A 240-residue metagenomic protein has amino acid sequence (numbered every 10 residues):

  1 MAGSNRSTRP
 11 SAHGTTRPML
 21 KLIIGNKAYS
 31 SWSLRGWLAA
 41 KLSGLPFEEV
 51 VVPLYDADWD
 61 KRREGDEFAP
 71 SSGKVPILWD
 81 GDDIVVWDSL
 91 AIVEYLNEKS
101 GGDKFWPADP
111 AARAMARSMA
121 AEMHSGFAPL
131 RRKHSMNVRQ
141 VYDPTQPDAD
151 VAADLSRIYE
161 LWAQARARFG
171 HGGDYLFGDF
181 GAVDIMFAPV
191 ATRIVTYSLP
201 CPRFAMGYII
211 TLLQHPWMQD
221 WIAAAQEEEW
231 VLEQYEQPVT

Functional and structural regions predicted by a protein language model:
M1-P18: N-terminal amphipathic/basic-hydrophobic helices that include classical n-h-c signal peptides and signal-anchor
G14-P147: GST-like domain detector, emphasizing the conserved glutathione-binding G-site in the N-terminal thioredoxin-like
L20-I23, L176, R193-I194, P238: A short, structure-level motif marking secondary-structure boundaries and short turns
E49, R203, W221-I222: A generic structural-conservation signal
P53-D56, Y208, Q226: Conserved beta-strand edge residues that scaffold enzyme active sites
N97, V190-A191, I222: Active-site-flanking alpha-helical
M123, F127-P216: GST-like fold's C-terminal all-alpha helical module
A225-T240: Acidic/histidine-enriched, glycine/proline-rich intrinsically disordered or flexible terminal extensions
